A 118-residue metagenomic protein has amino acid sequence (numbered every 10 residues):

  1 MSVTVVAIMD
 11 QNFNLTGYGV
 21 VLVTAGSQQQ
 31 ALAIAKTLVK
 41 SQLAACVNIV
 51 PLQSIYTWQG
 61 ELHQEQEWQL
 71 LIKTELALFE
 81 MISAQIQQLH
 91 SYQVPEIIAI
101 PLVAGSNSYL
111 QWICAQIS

Functional and structural regions predicted by a protein language model:
S2-S118: Positively charged, small/polar-rich N-terminal and surface patches that mediate targeting and assembly and bind
